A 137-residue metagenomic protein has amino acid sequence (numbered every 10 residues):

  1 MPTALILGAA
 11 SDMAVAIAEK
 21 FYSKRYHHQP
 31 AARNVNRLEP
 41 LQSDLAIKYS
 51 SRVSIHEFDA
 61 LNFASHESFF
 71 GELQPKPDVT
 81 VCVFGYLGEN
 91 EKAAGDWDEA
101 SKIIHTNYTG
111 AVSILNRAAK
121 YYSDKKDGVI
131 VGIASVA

Functional and structural regions predicted by a protein language model:
L7, P77-G85, G132: Rossmann-fold scaffold of SDR-type NAD(P)-dependent oxidoreductases
A10-D12: Conserved glycine-rich cofactor-binding loop
K24-P40: Conserved glycine-rich Rossmann-like NAD(P)H-binding loop of the short-chain dehydrogenase/reductase
A46-A64: Rossmann-fold cofactor-recognition segment
G85-S101: Conserved mid-core segment of classical short-chain dehydrogenase/reductases
L115-N116: A short, exposed helix-loop element centered on a Lys and neighboring polar residues
S135: Residue(s) in the substrate-gating loop at a strand-loop-helix junction that position the organic substrate next
